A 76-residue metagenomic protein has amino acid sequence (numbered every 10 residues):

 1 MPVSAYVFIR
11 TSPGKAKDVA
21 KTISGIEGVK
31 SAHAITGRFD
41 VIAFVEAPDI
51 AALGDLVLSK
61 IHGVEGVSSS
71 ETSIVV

Functional and structural regions predicted by a protein language model:
M1-V76: A compositional/biophysical signature of low hydrophobicity enriched in polar/charged and small residues
